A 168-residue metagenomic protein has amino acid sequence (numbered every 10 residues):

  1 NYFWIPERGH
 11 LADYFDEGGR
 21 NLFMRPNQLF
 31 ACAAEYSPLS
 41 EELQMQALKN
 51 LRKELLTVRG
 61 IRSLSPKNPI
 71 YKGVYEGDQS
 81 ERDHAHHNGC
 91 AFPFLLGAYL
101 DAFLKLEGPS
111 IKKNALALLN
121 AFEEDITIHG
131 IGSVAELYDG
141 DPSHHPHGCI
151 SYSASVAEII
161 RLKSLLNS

Functional and structural regions predicted by a protein language model:
N1-F94, N120-S168: Extended glycan-interaction surfaces of carbohydrate-active proteins
A34, A102-K105, P109, L162: Core register positions within helices of long alpha-helical scaffolds
E41, G108-K112: Alpha-helix boundary/capping and short turn/kink residues
